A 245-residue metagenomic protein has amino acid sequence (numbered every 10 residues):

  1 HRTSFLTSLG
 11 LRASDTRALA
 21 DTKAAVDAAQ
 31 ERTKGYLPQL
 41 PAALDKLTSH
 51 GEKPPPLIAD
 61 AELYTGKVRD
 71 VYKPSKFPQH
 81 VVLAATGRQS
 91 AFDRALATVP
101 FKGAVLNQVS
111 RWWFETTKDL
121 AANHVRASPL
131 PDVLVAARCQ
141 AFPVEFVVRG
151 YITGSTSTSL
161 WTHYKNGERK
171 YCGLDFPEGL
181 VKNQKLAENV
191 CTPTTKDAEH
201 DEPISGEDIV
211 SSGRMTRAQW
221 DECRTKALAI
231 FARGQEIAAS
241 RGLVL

Functional and structural regions predicted by a protein language model:
H1-A24: N-terminal mitochondrial targeting presequence
T3, R111, Q235: Short glycine-/small-residue-rich flexible loop motifs, especially phosphate/cofactor-binding loops
T7, E115, A239: Short polybasic/polar patches that bind polyanions
L9-R12, E178, S205: Feature targets compositionally biased, intrinsically disordered low-complexity regions with long contiguous runs
D27, R32-D197: Active-site loop/lid in soluble adenylation, ligation, and acyl-transfer enzymes
V71, V244-L245: Histidine-centered divalent-metal-coordination microenvironment in nucleic-acid enzymes
L186-R217: A short mid-domain helix/strand-loop element embedded in enzyme catalytic domains that forms or borders the active-site
M215-V244: A long amphipathic alpha-helix within ATP-dependent nucleotide-binding catalytic cores
